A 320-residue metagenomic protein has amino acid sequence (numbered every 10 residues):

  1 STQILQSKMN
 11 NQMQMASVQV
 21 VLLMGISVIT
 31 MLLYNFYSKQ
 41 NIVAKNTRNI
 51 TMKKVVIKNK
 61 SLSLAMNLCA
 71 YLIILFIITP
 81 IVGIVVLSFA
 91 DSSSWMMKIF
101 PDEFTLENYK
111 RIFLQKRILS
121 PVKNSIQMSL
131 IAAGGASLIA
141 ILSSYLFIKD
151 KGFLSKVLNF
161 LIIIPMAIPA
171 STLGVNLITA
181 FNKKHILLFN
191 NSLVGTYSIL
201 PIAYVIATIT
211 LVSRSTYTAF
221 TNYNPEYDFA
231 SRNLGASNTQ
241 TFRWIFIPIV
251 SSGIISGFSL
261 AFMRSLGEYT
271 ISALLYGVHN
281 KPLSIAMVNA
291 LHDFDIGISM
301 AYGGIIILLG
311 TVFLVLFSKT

Functional and structural regions predicted by a protein language model:
S1-N11, M96-D102, Y269-I296: Glycine-rich helix-loop "coupling/hinge" segments at transmembrane-helix boundaries in multipass transporters
S1-V43: Extended, hydrophobic interaction surfaces within ordered domains
S17-N35, L62-S93, K110-T221, N238 (+4 more regions): Membrane-water interface segments at the C-terminal ends of transmembrane alpha-helices in multi-pass inner-membrane
Y34-L68: Alpha-helical transmembrane segments of integral membrane proteins
E103-K110: Membrane-interface interhelical loops and short interface/amphipathic helices in multi-pass inner-membrane
Y223-Y227: Short glycine/proline-centered loop/turn elements that form peptide/ligand docking sites
S231: The alpha-helix within a helix-turn-helix
